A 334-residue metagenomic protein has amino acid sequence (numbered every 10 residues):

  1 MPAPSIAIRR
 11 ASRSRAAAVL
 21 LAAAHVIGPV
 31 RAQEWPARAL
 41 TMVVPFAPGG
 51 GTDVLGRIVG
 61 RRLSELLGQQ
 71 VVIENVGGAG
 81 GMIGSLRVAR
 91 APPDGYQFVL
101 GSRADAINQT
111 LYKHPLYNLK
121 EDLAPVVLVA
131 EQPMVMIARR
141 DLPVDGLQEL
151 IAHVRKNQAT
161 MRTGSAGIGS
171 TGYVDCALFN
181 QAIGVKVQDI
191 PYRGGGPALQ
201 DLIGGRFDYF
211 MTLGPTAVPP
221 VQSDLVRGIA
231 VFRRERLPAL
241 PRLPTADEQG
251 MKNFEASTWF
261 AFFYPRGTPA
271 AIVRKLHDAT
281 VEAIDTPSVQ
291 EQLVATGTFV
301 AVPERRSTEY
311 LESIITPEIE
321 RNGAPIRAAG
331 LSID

Functional and structural regions predicted by a protein language model:
M1-A11: N-terminal secretory signal peptides that target proteins for export/translocation
A17-H25: Bacterial N-terminal signal peptides
I27-P29: N-terminal signal peptide c-region/cleavage motif recognized by signal peptidases
A32-E121, T160, G184-L213, P220 (+2 more regions): N-terminal (or domain-start) structured segment
A37-A39, A270-D334: An extracytoplasmic/periplasmic, membrane-proximal ligand-sensing/linker region
R90-Y96, T110-P197, A246-E248, W259-Q292: Hinge/capping helix and adjacent helix->loop/strand transition within the periplasmic-binding protein
D105-H114, A177-A182, Y209-L243: A ligand-binding cleft/hinge motif common to bilobed small-molecule-binding domains
